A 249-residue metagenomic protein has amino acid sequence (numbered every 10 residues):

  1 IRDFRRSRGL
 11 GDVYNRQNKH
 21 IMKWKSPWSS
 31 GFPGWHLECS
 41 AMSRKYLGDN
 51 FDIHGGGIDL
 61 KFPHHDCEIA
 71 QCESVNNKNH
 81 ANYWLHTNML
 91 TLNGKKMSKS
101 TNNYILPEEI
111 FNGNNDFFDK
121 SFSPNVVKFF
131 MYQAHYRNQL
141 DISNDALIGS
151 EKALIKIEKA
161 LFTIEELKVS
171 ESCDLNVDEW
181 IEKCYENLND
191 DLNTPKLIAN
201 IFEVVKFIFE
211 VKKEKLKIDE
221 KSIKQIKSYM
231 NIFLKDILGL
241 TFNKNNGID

Functional and structural regions predicted by a protein language model:
I1-Y14: Single conserved hydrophobic/aromatic residue that forms the stacking wall/gate of nucleotide- or nucleobase-binding
D12-K23: Residues forming anionic-ligand binding surfaces in small-molecule and nucleic-acid pockets of primarily soluble enzymes
Y14, H36, I157, I201: Residue-level signal for inorganic ion chemistry
S26-G31, G56-D59, S143-N144: Active-site rim elements
P33-W35, M42-G113, V127: Catalytic cores of enzymes that engage adenine nucleotides and/or redox cofactors via long glycine-rich, Lys/Arg/His
K78, H86-E186, D190-N193, K206 (+1 more regions): Catalytic adenosine-cofactor/nucleotide-binding cores of aminoacyl-tRNA synthetases and other
V177, L197-N200: Short amphipathic alpha-helical heptad-repeat segments
A199-D249: Basic, alpha-helical terminal appendages of large translation-related enzymes
